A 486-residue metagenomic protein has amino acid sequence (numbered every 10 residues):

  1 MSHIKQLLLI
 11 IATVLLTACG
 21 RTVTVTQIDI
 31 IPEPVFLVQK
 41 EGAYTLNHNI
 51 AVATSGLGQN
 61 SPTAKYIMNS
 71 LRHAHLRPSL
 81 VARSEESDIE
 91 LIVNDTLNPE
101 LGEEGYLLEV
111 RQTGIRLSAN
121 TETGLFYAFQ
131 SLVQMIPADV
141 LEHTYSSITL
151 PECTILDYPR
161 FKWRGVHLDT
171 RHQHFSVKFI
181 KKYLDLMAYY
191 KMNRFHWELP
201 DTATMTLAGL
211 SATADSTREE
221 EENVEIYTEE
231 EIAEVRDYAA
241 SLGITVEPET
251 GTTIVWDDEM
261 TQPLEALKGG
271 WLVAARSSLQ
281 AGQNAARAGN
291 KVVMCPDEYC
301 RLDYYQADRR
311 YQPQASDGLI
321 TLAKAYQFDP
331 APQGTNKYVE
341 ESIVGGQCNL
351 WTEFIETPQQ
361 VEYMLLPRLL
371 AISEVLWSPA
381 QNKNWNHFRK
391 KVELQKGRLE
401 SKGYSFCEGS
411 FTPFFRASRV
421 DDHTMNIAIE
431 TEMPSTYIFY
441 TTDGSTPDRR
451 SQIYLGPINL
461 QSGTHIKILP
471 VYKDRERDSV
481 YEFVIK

Functional and structural regions predicted by a protein language model:
M1-D29: Bacterial Sec-dependent N-terminal signal peptides
C19-P159, T253-M260, E400-S401, R416: Acidic, contiguous N-terminal accessory segments
P99-T250, Q347-W351: Feature activates predominantly on carbohydrate-active enzymes
W197-P200, E247, I254-D258, A274-R276 (+3 more regions): Generic beta-strand/beta-sheet core signal
D258-T261, E265-G270, R276-M425: Flexible, acidic glycine-rich loops studded with aromatic residues
P379, K383-K486: Short, compositionally stereotyped local motifs that mark structural "simplifiers"
